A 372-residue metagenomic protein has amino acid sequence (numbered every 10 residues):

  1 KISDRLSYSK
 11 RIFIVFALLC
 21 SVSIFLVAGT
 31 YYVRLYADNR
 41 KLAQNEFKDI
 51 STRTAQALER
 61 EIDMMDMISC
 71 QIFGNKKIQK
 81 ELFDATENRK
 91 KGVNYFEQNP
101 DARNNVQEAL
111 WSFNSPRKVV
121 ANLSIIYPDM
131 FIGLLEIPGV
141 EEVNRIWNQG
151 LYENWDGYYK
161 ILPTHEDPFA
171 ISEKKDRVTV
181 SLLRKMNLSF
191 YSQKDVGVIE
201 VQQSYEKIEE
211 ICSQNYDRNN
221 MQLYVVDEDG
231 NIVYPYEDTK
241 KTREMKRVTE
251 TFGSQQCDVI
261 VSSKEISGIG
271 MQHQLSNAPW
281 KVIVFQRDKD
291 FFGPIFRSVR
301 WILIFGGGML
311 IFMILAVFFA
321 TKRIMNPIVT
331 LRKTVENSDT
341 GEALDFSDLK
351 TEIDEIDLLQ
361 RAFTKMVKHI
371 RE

Functional and structural regions predicted by a protein language model:
I2-N45: Extreme N-terminal signal-anchor transmembrane helix of membrane signaling/transducer proteins, especially in bacteria
V15, A28-V33, W301, F305 (+1 more regions): Cytosolic-side ends of inner-membrane transmembrane helices, especially those that anchor bacterial signal-transduction
K48, T52, E59, D63-N105 (+1 more regions): Extracellular/periplasmic ligand-binding regions of membrane signal-transduction receptors
F96-R103, Q107-E108, I137-A170, P235-V261: Extracytoplasmic/periplasmic sensor domains and loops in membrane signaling proteins
R103-N114, V198-P235, T239-K240: Solvent-exposed, extracytoplasmic
S115-N122, P128-Q202: Extracytoplasmic/periplasmic ligand-binding sensor regions of membrane-associated signaling proteins
S181-R184, D195-Y205, S262-I302, G306: Short, hydrophobic beta-strand elements of compact beta-sandwich sensory domains
K322-F346, K350, Q360-F363, V367: Membrane-proximal alpha-helical signal-transduction linkers
